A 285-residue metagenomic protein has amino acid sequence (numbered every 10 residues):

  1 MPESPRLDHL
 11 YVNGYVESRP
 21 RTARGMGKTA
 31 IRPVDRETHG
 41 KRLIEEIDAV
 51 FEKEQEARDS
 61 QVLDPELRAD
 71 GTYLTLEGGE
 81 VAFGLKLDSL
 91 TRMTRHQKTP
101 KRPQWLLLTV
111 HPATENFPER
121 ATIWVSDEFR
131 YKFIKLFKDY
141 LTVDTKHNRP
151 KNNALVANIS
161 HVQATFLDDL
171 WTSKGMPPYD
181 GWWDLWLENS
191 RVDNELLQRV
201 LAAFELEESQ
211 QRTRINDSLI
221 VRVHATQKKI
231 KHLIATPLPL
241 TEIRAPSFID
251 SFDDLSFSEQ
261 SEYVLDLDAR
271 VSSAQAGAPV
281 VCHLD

Functional and structural regions predicted by a protein language model:
M1-E56, Q97-L185, R191-R270: Autoinhibitory propeptides
S60-L85, W171-N189: Short glycine-/aliphatic-rich beta-strand segments at the starts of folded cytosolic domains
A82-R95: Calcium-regulated, polybasic anionic-phospholipid
D266-D285: Acidic-leg catalytic submotif of subtilisin-like serine proteases
